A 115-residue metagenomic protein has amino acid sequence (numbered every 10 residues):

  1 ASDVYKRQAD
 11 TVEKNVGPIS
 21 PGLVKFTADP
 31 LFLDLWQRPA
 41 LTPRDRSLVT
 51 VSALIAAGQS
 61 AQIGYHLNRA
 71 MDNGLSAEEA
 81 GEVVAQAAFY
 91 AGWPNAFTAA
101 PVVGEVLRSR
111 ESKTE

Functional and structural regions predicted by a protein language model:
A1-Y5: Short, small-residue-biased leader/transition segments that mark boundaries at the very start of proteins
Q8, V12-P43, G64-L67, N95-P101: Intrinsic, low-complexity N-terminal interaction/targeting segments
L31, A53-S60, A91-G92: Short alpha-helix boundary/capping elements
P39-R46, G74-E79: Structural motif
R46-L54, V83-V84: Short, structured motif recognition centered on aromatic/hydrophobic residues
Q59-E79, A96-L107: Extended intrinsically disordered, low-complexity coil regions enriched in Ser, Thr, Gly, Ala and often Pro
V84-F97, V106, E111: Hydrophobic, ordered structural segments
